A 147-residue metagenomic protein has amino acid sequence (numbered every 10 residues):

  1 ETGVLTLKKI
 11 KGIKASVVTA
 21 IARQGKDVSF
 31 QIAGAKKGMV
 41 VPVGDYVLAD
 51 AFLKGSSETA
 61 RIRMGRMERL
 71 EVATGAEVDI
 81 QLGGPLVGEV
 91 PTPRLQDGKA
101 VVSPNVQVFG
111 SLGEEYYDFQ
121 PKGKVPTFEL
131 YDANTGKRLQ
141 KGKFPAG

Functional and structural regions predicted by a protein language model:
E1-R23, V47-G147: Primarily secretory-pathway and cell-envelope proteins
S29-A33: Short beta-strand segments within Ig-like beta-sandwich modules, predominantly Fibronectin type-III
K36-V41: Short, surface-exposed beta-strand/beta-hairpin micro-motifs centered on an aromatic residue
V43-D45: Conserved SET/PR-domain catalytic core that frames the SAM/AdoMet-binding pocket
